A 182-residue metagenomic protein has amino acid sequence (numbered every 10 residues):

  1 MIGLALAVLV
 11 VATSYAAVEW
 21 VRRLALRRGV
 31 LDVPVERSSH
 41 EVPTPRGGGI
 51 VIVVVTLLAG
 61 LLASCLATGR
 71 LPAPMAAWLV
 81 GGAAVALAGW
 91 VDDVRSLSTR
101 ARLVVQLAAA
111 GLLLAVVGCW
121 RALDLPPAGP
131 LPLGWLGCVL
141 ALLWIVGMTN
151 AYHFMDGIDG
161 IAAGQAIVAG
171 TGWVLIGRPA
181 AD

Functional and structural regions predicted by a protein language model:
M1-D182: "…together with the soluble PPM/PP2C metallo-phosphatase catalytic core" -> "…together with the soluble PPM/PP2C
